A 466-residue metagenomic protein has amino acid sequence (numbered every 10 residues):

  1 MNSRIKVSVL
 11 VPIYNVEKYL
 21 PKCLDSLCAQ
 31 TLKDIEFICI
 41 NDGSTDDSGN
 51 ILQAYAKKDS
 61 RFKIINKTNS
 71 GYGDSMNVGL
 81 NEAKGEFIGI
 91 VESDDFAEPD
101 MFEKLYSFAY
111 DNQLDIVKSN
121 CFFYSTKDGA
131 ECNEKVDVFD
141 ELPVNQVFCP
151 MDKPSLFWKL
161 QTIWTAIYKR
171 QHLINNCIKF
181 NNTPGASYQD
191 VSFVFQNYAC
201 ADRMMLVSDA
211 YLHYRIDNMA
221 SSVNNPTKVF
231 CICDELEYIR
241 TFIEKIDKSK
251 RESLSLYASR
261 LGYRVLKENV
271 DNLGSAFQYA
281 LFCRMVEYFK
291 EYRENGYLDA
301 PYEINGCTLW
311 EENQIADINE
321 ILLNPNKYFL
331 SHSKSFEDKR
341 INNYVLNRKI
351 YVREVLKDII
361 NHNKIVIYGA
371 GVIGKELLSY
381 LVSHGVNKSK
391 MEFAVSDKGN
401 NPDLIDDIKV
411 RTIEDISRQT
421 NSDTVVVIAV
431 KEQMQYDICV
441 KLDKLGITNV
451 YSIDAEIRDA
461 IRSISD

Functional and structural regions predicted by a protein language model:
M1-C28: N-proximal low-complexity "stem/linker" segments adjacent to membrane-targeting elements
I5-S8, E36, S192: Cell-envelope/extracellular polymer assembly enzymes that use nucleotide-activated donors
N41-N50, S70, E92: A conserved acidic beta->alpha catalytic loop
G49-K84: Conserved donor nucleotide-binding strand/loop of the catalytic core
Y72, M76, S93-S208, L212-V229 (+1 more regions): Donor-binding/catalytic cores of nucleotide-activated saccharide and glycerol-phosphate transferases/polymerases
I88: Short aromatic/hydrophobic "clamp" motif used to bind/position activated sugar donors
N272-N347, L356-K364, E376, S383 (+1 more regions): Membrane-interface aromatic/basic loop that binds lipid-linked glycans or pyrophosphate carriers, typified by
S335-D466: Hydrophobic, well-ordered beta-alpha structural blocks that scaffold small-molecule cofactor pockets
